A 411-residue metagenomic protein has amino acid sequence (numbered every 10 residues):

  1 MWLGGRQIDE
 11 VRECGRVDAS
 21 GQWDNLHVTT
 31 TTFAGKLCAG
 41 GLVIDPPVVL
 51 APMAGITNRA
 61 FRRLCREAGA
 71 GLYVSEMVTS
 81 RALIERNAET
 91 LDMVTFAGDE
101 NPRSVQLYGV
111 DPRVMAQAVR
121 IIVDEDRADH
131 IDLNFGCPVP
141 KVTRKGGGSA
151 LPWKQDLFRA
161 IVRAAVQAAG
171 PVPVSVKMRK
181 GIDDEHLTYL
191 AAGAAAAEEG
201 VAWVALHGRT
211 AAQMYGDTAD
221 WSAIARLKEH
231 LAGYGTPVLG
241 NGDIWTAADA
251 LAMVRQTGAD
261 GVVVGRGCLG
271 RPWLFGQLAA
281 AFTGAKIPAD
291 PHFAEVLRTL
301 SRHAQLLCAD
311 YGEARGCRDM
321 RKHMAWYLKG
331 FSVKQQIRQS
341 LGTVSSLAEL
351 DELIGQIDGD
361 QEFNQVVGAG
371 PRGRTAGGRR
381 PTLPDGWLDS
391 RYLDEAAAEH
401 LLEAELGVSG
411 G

Functional and structural regions predicted by a protein language model:
W2, G21-G40, I44-V48, A54 (+5 more regions): Alpha/beta catalytic cores of nucleotide-metabolism and tRNA/nucleoside-modifying enzymes
Q7-E10: Charged/polar low-complexity intrinsically disordered segments
T29-C38, M53-D129: Glycine-rich, positively charged N-terminal anion/phosphate-binding segment
V48-P52, Y73-S75, R103-L107, I131 (+4 more regions): Hydrophobic faces of well-ordered beta-strands that scaffold small-molecule active sites in alpha/beta enzyme cores
M53-G55, V78-S80, Y108-V110, G136-P138 (+4 more regions): Active-site beta-loop-alpha junctions enriched in small/polar residues
D92, G146-P152: Short glycine-enriched, charge-decorated loop/helix-capping segments at active-site entrances that position
V119-K145, D156-T236: Alpha/beta enzyme core
